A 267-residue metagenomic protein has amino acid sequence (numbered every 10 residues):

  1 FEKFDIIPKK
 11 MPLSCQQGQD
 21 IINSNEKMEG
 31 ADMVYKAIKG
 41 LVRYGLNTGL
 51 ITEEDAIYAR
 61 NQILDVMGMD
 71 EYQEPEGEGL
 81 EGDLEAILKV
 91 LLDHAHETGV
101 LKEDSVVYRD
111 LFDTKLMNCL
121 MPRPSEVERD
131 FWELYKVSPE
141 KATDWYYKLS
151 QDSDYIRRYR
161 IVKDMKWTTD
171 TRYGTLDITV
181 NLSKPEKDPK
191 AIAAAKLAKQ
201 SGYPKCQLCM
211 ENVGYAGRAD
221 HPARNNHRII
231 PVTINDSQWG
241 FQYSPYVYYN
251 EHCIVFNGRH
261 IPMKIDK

Functional and structural regions predicted by a protein language model:
K3-S24: Short, positively charged and aromatic/hydrophobic N-terminal segments
E29-M263: Active-site microenvironments that recognize anionic phosphate/pyrophosphate groups
I265-K267: Long, well-ordered alpha-helical scaffolding segments within enzyme catalytic domains, especially pronounced
